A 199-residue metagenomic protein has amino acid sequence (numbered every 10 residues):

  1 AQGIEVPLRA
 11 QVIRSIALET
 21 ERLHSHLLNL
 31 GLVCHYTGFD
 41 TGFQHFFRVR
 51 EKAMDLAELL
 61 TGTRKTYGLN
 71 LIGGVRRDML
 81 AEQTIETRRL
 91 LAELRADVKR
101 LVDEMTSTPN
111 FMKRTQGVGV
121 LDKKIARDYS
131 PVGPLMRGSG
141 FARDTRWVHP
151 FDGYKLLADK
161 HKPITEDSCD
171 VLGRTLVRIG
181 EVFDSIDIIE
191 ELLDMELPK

Functional and structural regions predicted by a protein language model:
A1-K199: Active-site bordering "gate/hinge" segments that shape substrate access to catalytic or cofactor-binding pockets
